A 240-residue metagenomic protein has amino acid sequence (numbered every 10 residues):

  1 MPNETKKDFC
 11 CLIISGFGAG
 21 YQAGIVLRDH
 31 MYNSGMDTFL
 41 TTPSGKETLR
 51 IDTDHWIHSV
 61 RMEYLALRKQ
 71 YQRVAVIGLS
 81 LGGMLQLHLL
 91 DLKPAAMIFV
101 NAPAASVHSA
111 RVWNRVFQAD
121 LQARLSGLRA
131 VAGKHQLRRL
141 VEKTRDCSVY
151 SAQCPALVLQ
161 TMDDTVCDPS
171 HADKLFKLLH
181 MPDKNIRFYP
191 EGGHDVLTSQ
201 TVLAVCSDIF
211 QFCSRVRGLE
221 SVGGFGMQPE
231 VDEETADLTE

Functional and structural regions predicted by a protein language model:
M1-K46: Short, surface-exposed "cap/lid" segments of acyl-processing enzymes
G16-F17, S80, M162: Residue-level signal for short, function-critical loop segments
S44-Q70: Catalytic nucleophile-loop/oxyanion-hole region of alpha/beta-hydrolase and closely related hydrolase-like folds
G45-E47, Y189-V196: Histidine-bearing beta->alpha loop at or near hydrolase active sites
V76-G78, V100: Short beta-strand immediately N-terminal to the catalytic nucleophile in serine-hydrolase-like folds
G78-Q86: Gly/Ala-rich beta-loop-alpha elbow adjacent to hydrolase catalytic centers
L89-L90: Aromatic pocket-lining residues of Rossmann-like dinucleotide-binding sites
K93-L157, T161-S170, K174-P182, F188 (+4 more regions): The alpha/beta-hydrolase serine catalytic core
